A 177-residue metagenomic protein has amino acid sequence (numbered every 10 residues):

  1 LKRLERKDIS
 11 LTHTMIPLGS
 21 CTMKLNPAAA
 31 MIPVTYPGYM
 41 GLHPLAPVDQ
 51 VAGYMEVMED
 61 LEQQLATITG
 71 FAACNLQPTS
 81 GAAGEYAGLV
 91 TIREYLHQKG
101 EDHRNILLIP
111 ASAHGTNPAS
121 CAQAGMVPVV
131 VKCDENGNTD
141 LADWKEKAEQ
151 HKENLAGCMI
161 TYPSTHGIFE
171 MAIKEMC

Functional and structural regions predicted by a protein language model:
L1-M15, T22-A29, V34-M40: Flexible inter-domain linker/hinge segments
L18, N75-A83, L108-S112: Active-site nucleophile and cofactor-binding loops and adjacent substrate-binding regions of central metabolic enzymes
T35-D49, A66-T67, A122-K132, K152-M159: Gly-rich Lys/Arg/Thr-decorated short loops/hinges at beta-loop-alpha junctions or inter-strand turns that position
G38-T79, G84: Conserved N-terminal alpha-helix of the aminotransferase class I/II PLP-enzyme fold
Y95-G115: Conserved PLP-anchoring active-site segment centered on the Schiff-base-forming lysine
A111, V130-E135: Short beta->alpha connector loops at strand-helix junctions that form conserved, small/polar/Pro-enriched
T139-C177: Active-site phosphate-binding strand-loop segment of PLP-dependent enzymes
